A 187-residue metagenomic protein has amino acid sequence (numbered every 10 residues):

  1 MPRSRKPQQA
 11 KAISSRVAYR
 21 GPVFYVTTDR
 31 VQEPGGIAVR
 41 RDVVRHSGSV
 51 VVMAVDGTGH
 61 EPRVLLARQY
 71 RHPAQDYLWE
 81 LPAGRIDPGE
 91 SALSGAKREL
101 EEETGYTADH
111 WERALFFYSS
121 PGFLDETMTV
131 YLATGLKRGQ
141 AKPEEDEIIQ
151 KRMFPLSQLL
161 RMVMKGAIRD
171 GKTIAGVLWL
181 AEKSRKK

Functional and structural regions predicted by a protein language model:
P2-Q9, R41, H60-R98: Conserved Nudix-box catalytic region and its N-terminal flanking loop in Nudix hydrolases and closely related
S14-M53: Acidic, metal-coordinating catalytic segment for phosphate/diphosphate chemistry, firing primarily on the Nudix
V17-G21, H72, F117-M128, R185: Acidic pyrophosphate-coordinating catalytic loop
F24, A38, R45-S49, G59-E61 (+2 more regions): Short connector loops at helix/strand junctions that flank enzyme active sites, especially segments positioning acidic
Q32, H72, K137-R138: Active-site/binding-pocket entry motifs
V39, V50-V51, D56, P62 (+1 more regions): Unchanged
A181-K187: Short helix-capping/linker segments at secondary-structure and domain boundaries
